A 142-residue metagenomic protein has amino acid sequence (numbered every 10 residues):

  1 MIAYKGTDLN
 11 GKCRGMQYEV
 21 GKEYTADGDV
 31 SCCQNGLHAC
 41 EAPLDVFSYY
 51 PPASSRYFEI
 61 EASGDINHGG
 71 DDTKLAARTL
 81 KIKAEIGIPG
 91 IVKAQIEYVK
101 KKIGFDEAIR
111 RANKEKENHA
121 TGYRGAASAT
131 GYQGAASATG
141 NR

Functional and structural regions predicted by a protein language model:
M1-R142: Short, glycine-biased loop/turn motifs at secondary-structure junctions and in low-complexity Ser/Thr/Pro-rich termini
